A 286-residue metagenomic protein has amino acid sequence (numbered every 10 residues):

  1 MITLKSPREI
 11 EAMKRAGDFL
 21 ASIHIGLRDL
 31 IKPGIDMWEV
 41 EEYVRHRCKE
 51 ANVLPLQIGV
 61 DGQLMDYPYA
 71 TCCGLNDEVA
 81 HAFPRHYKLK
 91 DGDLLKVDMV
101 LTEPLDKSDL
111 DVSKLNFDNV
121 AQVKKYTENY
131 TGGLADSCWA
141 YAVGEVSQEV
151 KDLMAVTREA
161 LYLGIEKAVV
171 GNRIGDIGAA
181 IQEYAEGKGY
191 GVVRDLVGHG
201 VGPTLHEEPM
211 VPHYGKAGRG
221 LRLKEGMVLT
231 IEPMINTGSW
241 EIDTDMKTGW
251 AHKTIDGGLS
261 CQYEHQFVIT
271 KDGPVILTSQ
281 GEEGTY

Functional and structural regions predicted by a protein language model:
M1-Y286: Active-site neighborhoods and metal-handling regions in enzymes and metal-associated proteins
